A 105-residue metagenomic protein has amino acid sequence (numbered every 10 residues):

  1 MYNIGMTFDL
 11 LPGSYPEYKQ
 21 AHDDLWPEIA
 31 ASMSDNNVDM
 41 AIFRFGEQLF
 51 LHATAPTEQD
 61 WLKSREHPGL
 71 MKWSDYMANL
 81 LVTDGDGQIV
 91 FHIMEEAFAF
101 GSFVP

Functional and structural regions predicted by a protein language model:
Y2-E17: Short glycine-/aliphatic-rich beta-strand segments at the starts of folded cytosolic domains
M6, I42, M77, M94-E96: Generic structural hydrophobic/aromatic packing signal, biased to beta-strands
M6, Y18, H22, L51: Hydrophobic pocket/interface hotspot
S14-N37: Short amphipathic alpha-helical segments
Y15, L51, D60-L62: Intrinsically disordered, low-complexity acidic/polar segments
A30-F50, T54-E58: Short, glycine- and small/hydrophobic-rich beta-strand elements in well-ordered beta-sheets
S32-N36, P56-H92: An amphipathic, aromatic/His-enriched active-site/gating alpha helix that lines ligand/cofactor pockets
G85-P105: Short, low-order "capping/linker" segments at domain edges
